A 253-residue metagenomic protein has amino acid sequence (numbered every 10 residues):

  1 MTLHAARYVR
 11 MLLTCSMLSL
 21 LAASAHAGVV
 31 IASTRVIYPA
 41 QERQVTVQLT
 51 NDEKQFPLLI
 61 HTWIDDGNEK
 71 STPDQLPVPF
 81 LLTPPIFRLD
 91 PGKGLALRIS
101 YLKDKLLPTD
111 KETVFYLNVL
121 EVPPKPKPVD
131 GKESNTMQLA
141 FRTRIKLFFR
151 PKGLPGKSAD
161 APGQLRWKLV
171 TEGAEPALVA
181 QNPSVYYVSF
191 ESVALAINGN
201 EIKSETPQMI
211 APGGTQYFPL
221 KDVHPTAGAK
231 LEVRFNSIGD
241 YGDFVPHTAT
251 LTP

Functional and structural regions predicted by a protein language model:
T2-S16: Bacterial N-terminal signal peptides that target proteins for export
A22-S24: N-terminal signal peptide c-region/cleavage motif recognized by signal peptidases
A27-D52, K157-E175, P207: Beta-sheet-dominated interaction scaffolds and their linkers
V45-N51, I99, F115-L120, P176-N182: Buried hydrophobic-core signal for structured, non-transmembrane domains
E53-D74, P183-N200: Short acidic, flexible loop segments centered on an aromatic residue
T72-K105, N200-T226: Intrinsically disordered, low-complexity Pro/Gly/Ser/Thr-rich segments with frequent PxxP/GP/PP motifs and embedded
K103-L154, T226-P253: Terminal connector regions
K168-P253: Intrinsically disordered, low-complexity segments enriched in serine, threonine, and glycine
